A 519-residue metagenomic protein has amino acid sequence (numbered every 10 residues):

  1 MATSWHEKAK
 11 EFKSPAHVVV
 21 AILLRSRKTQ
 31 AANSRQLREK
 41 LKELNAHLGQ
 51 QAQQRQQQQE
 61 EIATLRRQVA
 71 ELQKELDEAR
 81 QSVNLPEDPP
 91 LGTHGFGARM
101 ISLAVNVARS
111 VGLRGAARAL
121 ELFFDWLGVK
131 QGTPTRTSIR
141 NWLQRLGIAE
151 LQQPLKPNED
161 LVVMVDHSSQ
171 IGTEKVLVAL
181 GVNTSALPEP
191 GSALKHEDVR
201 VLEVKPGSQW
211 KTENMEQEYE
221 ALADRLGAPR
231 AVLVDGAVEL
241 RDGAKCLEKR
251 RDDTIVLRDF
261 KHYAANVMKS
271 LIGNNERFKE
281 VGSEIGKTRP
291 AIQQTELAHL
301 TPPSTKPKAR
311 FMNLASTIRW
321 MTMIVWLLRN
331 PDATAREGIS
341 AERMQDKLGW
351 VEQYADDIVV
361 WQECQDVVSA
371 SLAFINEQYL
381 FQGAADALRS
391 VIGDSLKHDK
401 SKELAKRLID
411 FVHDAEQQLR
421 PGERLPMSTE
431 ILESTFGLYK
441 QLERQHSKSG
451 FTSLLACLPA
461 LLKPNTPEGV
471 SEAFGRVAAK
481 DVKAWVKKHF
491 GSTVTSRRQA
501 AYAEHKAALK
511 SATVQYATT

Functional and structural regions predicted by a protein language model:
M1-K28: Acidic, Ser/Thr/Pro-rich intrinsically disordered low-complexity regions
H17, L24, A31, R35-R38 (+6 more regions): Specific heptad-register signal in long alpha-helical coiled-coils
L48-Q51, R55-Q58, I62, A237-L247 (+1 more regions): Acidic/histidine-rich catalytic cores and adjacent linkers of DNA breakage/strand-transfer/modification proteins
E71, E78, S82-R99, L113-R114 (+7 more regions): RNase H-like nuclease fold core
G97-R109: Eukaryotic helical DNA- and histone-tail-recognition domains of regulatory proteins
V107-F123: Short, charged amphipathic recognition helices of the HTH superfamily and cognate SANT/SANTA-like modules
T254-G273, S449, L461, P467-E468: Catalytic or ion-translocation cores adjacent to nucleophile or general acid/base/metal-coordination motifs in diverse
V281-G282: Hydrophobic/aromatic interaction determinants used to assemble and anchor large protein complexes
